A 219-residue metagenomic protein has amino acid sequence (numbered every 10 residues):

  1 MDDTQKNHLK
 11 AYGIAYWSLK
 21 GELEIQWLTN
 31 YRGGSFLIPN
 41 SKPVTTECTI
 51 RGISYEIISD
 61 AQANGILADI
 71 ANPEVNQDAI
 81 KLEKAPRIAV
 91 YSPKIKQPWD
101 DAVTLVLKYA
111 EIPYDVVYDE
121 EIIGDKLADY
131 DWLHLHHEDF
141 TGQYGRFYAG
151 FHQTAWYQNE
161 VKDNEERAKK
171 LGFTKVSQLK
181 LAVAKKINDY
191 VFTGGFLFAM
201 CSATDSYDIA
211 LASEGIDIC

Functional and structural regions predicted by a protein language model:
M1-D101, A110-I112: Hydrophobic targeting/anchoring helices
M1-D2, K6, L37, S41-T46 (+2 more regions): Helical hinge/lid and interdomain linker segments adjacent to catalytic or ligand-binding clefts that mediate domain
Y114, I218-C219: Short secondary-structure capping/junction motifs at helix and strand boundaries
A210-D217: Oxidoreductase and adenylate-handling cofactor-binding alpha/beta cores
